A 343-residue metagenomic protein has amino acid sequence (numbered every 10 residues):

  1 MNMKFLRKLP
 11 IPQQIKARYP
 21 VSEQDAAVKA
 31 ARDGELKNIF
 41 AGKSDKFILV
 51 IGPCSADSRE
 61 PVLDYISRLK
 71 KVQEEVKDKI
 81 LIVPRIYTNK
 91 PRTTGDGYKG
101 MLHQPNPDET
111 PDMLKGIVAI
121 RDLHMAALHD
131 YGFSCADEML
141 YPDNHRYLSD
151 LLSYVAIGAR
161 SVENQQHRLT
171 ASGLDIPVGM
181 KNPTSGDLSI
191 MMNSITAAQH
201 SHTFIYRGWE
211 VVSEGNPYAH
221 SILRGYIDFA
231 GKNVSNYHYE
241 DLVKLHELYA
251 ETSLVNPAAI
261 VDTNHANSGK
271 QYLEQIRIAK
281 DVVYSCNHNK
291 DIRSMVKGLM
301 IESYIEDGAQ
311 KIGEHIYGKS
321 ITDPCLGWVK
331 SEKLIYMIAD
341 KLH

Functional and structural regions predicted by a protein language model:
M1-A41: N- or domain-start disorder-to-order transition segments that initiate the globular core
D25-I39, V72-V83, E109, I120: N-terminal beta-rich core of secreted/periplasmic extracellular enzymes
F40-K43, K70-K77, M125-D130, S213 (+2 more regions): Acidic (Asp/Glu)-rich catalytic clusters
I48-S58, D323: Conserved phosphate/anionic-ligand binding catalytic regions in large, soluble enzymes, centered on
G52, V261, G327: Conserved, mostly hydrophobic/aromatic
C54, S58-E60, Y65-L69: Zymogen propeptides
I66, K79-K244, H265-K270, E274-D281 (+3 more regions): Active-site-facing alpha/beta catalytic cores
Y304-L342: Internal helix-turn-beta structural module
